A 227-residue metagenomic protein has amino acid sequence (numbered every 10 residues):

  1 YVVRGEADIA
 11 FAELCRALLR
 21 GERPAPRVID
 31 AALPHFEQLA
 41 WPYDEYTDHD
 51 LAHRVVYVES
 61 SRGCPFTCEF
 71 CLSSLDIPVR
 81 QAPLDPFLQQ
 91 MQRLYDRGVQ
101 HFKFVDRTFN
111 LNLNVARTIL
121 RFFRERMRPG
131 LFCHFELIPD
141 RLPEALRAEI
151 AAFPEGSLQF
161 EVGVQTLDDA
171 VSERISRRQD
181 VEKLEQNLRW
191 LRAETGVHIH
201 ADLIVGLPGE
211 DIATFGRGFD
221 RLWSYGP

Functional and structural regions predicted by a protein language model:
Y1-F36: Glycine-rich beta-alpha loop elements in corrinoid/cobalamin-binding modules across cobalamin-dependent enzymes
Y1-V2, L19-G21, L120-F122, A152 (+1 more regions): Short, hinge-like loop/turn segments at secondary-structure boundaries
D8-I9, E37, D85-P86, E182 (+1 more regions): Residues in well-ordered alpha-helical elements
E13-L14, T118, R217-G218: Alpha-helical scaffold elements adjacent to nucleotide-binding pockets in ATP/GTP-utilizing enzyme cores
W41-V197, V205: Radical SAM [4Fe-4S] cluster-binding motif and immediate context
A148, G209-S224: Catalytic cores of alpha/beta
